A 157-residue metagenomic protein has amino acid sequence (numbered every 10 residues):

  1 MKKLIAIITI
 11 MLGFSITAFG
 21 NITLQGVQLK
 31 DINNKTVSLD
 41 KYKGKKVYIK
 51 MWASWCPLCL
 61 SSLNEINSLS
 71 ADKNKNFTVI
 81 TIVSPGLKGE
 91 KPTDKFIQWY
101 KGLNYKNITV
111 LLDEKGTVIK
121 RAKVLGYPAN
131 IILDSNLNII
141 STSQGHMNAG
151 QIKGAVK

Functional and structural regions predicted by a protein language model:
M1-I5: Positively charged n-region of N-terminal signal peptides that target proteins for export
I7-S15: Bacterial N-terminal signal peptides
I16-L39: N-terminal "domain-start" segment that seeds a small globular fold
S38-P57: Short active-site neighborhood of thiol/selenol oxidoreductases, capturing the structured segment around
Y48-I49, V79, N130: Hydrophobic beta-strand anchors of alpha/beta hydrolase catalytic cores
S61-G102, E114-K120: Structural microenvironment flanking redox-active thiols in thiol-disulfide oxidoreductases
G102-N107, L112-A155: Thiol/disulfide oxidoreductase modules built on the thioredoxin-like
